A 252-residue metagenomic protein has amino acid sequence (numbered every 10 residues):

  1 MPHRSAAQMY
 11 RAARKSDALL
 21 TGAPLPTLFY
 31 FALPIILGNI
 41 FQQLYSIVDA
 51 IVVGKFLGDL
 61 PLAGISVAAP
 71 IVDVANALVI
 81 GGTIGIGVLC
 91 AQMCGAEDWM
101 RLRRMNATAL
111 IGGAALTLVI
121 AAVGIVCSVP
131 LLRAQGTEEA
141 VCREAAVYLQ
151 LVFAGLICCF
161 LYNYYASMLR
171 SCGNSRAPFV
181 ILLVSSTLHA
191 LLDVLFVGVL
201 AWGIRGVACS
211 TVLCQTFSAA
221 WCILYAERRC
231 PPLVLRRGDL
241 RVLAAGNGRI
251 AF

Functional and structural regions predicted by a protein language model:
M1-A32, C90-G155, L191, V199-F252: Short alpha-helical transmembrane segments in multi-pass integral membrane proteins
L25-T27, F31, Q43, P70 (+7 more regions): Hydrophobic alpha-helical transmembrane segments of integral membrane proteins, especially multi-pass transporters
I35-V88, V152-C159, W221, G248-F252: Transmembrane helix-bundle signature of multi-pass secondary active exporters and lipid flippases
I36, I40, V74, L78 (+10 more regions): Residue-level signature of the transmembrane alpha-helical core of multi-pass small-molecule transporters
I47, F56-D59, M93-A96, S171-C172 (+1 more regions): Helix-loop interface residues and adjacent transmembrane-helix termini in multi-pass membrane transporters, primarily
I47-A50, A122, P130, F160 (+3 more regions): Alpha-helical transmembrane segments of multipass membrane proteins
L62-A122, C159-P178: Small-residue-rich hydrophobic transmembrane alpha-helices
G113, M168-L192, R205, C209-V212: Alpha-helical transmembrane segments of multi-pass membrane transporters/permeases
